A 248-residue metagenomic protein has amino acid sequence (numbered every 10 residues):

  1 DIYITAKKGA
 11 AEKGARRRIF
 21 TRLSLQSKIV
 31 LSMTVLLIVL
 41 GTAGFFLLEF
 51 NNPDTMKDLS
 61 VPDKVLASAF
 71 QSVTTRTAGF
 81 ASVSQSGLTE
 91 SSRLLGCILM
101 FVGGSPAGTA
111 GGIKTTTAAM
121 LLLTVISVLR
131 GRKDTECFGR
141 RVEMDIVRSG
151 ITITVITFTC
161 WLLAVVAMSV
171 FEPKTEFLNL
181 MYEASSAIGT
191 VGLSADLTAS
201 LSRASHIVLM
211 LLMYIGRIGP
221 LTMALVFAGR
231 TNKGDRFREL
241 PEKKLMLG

Functional and structural regions predicted by a protein language model:
D1-G248: Membrane-proximal intracellular helices of multi-pass ion channels
